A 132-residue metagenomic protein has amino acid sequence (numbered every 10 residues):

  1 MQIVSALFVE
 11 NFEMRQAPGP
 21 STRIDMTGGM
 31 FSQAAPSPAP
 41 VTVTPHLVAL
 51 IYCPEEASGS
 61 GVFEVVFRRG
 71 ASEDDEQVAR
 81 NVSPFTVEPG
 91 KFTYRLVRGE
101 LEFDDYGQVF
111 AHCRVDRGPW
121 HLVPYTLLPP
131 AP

Functional and structural regions predicted by a protein language model:
Q2-Y106, F110-P132: Contiguous segments within soluble domain cores/interaction surfaces
